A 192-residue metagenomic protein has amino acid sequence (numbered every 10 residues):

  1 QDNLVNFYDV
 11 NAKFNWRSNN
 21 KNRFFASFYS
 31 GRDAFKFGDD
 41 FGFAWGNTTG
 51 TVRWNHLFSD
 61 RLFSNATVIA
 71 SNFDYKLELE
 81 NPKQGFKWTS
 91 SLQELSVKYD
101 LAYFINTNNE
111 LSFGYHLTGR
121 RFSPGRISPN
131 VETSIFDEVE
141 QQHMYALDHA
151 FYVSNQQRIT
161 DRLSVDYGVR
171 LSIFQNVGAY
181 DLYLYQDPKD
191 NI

Functional and structural regions predicted by a protein language model:
V5-S123: Outer-membrane beta-barrel domain signature, strongest for Gram-negative TonB-dependent receptors and also present
S112-I192: Signature of Gram-negative outer-membrane beta-barrel scaffolds
